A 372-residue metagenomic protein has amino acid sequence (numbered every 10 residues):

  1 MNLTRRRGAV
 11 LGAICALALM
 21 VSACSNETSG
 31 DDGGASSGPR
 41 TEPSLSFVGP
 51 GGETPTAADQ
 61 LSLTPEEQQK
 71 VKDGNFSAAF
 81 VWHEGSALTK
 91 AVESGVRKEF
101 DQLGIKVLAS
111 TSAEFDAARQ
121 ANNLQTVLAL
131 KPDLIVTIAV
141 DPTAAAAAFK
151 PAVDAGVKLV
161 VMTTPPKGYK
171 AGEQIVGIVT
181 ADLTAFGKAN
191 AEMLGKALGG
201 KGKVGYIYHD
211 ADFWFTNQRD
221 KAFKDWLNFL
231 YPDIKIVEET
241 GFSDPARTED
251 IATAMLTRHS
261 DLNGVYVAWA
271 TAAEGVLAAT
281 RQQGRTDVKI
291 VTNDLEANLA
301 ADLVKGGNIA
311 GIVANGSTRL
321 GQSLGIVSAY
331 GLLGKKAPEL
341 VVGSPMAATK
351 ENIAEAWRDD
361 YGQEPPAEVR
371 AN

Functional and structural regions predicted by a protein language model:
A13, S25, D31-F76, F215 (+1 more regions): Hinge/cleft segment of the Venus flytrap/periplasmic-binding protein
M20-A23: C-terminal motif of bacterial Sec signal peptides marking the signal peptidase cleavage site
P43-G95, E99, L103, L108-T126 (+5 more regions): Extracytoplasmic "Venus flytrap"
L63-P65, Q120, I178-V204, T248-E249 (+2 more regions): Hydrophobic alpha-helical segments within soluble ligand-binding/sensing domains
A78, W82-E84, V96, K188-Y231 (+3 more regions): An alpha-beta-alpha
E114-G168, G177-A181, A270-A273: Beta-alpha junction/loop-to-helix N-cap segments that form part of ligand/metal-binding clefts
T137-D154, F223, V237, G241-D302: Hydrophobic alpha-helical
A147-A185, K203, E296-K305, I309 (+1 more regions): Flexible loop/hinge segments that line or gate small-molecule binding clefts
